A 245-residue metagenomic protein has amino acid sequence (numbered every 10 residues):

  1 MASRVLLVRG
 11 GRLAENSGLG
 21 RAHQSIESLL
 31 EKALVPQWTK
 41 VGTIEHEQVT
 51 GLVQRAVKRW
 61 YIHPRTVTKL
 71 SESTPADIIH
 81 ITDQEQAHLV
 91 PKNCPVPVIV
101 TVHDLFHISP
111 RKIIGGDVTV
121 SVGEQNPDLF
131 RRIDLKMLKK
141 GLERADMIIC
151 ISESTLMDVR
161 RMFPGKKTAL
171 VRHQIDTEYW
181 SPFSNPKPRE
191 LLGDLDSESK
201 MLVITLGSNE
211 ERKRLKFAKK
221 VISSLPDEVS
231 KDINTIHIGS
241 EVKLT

Functional and structural regions predicted by a protein language model:
S3-R4, I78, D196-V203, N234: Charged active-site motifs of nucleotide-sugar-dependent glycosyltransferases
R4-L89, T245: Active-site donor-binding segments of glycosyltransferases and PAPS-dependent sulfotransferases
I78-H80, K92-E124: Active-site proximal beta-strand in glycosyltransferases
V122-I148: Membrane-proximal helix-turn-helix segments that form the acceptor-binding/catalytic region of lipid-linked
S154, Q174: Carbohydrate-associated surface elements
I175, L206-E210, K219, K231-L244: Glycosyltransferase donor-sugar binding loop
S181-D196: A short helix/loop element that forms part of the nucleotide-sugar donor recognition site in Leloir-type
D194-K213, K219-I222: Conserved donor-binding/catalytic core segment of Leloir-type glycosyltransferases
